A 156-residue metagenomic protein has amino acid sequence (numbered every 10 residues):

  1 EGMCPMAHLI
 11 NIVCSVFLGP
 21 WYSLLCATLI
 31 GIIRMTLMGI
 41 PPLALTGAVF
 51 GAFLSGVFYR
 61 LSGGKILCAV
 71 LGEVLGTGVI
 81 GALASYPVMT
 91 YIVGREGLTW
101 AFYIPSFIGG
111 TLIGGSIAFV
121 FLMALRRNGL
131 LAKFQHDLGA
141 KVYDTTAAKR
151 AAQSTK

Functional and structural regions predicted by a protein language model:
E1-K156: Loop-helix junctions at membrane interfaces
